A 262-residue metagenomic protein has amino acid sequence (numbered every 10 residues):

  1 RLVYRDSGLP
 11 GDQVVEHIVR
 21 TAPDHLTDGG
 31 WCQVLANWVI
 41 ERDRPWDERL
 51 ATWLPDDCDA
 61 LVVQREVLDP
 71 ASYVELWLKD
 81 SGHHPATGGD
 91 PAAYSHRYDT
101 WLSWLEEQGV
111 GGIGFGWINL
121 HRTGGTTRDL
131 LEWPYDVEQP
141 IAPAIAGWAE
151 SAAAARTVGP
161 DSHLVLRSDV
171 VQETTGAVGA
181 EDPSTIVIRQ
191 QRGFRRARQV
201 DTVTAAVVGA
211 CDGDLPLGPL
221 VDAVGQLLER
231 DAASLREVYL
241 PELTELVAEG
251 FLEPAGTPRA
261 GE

Functional and structural regions predicted by a protein language model:
R1-H17: Mobile active-site "lid"/loop adjacent to the S-adenosyl-L-methionine
R1-V3, E48-A51, W77-K79: Short secondary-structure boundary/capping segments
Q13-D28: A short glycine-rich, Lys/Arg-flanked "PGG" loop and its adjoining helix->strand segment in the class I
T27, P55, D212: Short conserved AdoMet
G29-A36: Conserved beta-strand signature within the Rossmann-like core of class I S-adenosyl-L-methionine
I40-D57: Short, electropositive alpha-helical surface patch
C58-A206: Rossmann-like AdoMet/SAM-dependent catalytic core
L120, G193-E262: Long, charge-rich, low-complexity alpha-helical segments
